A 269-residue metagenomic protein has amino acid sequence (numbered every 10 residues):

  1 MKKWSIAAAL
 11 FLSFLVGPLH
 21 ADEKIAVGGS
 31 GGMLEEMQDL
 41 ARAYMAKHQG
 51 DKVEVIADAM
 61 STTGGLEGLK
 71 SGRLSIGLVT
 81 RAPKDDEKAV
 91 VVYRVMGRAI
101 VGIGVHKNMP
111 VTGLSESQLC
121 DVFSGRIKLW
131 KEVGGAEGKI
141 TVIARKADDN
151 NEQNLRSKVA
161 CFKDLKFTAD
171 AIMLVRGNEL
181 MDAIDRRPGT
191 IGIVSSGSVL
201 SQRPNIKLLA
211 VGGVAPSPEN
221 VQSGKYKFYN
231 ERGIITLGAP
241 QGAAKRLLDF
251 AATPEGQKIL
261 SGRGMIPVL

Functional and structural regions predicted by a protein language model:
M1-W4: Positively charged n-region of N-terminal signal peptides that target proteins for export
A7-L15: Bacterial N-terminal signal peptides
A21-L269: Exported/periplasmic ABC-transporter solute-binding proteins
